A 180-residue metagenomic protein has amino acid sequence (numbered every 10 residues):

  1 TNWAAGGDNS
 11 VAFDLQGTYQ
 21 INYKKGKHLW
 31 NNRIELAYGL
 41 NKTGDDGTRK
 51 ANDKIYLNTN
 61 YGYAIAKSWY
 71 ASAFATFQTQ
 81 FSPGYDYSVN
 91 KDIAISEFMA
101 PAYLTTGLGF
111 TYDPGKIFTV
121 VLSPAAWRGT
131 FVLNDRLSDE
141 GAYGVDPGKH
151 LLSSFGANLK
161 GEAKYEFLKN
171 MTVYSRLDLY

Functional and structural regions predicted by a protein language model:
T1, K25-K27, L36-K42, F77-P83 (+3 more regions): Transmembrane beta-strands of outer-membrane beta-barrel pores
N2-G7, K42-G47, N90-S96, Y143-K149: Extracellular loop and loop/strand-boundary signature of outer-membrane beta-barrel proteins
N9-L15, A51-I55, A100-L104, L151-A157: Residues that define the transmembrane beta-barrel architecture of outer-membrane proteins
L15-Y23, L57-Y63, F77, T106-Y112 (+2 more regions): Residues on the lipid-exposed face of transmembrane beta-strands in outer-membrane beta-barrel proteins
K27-W30, S68-A71, I117-V120, N170-V173: Repeated loop/turn-to-beta-strand initiation elements of outer-membrane beta-barrel proteins
N32, A73-A75, L108, L122 (+1 more regions): Membrane-embedded beta-strand positions of outer-membrane beta-barrel proteins
R33, A37-F74, T79-K91: Surface-exposed loop and membrane-interface regions of Gram-negative outer-membrane beta-barrel proteins
S123, W127-Y180: Outer-membrane beta-barrel transmembrane domain signature
